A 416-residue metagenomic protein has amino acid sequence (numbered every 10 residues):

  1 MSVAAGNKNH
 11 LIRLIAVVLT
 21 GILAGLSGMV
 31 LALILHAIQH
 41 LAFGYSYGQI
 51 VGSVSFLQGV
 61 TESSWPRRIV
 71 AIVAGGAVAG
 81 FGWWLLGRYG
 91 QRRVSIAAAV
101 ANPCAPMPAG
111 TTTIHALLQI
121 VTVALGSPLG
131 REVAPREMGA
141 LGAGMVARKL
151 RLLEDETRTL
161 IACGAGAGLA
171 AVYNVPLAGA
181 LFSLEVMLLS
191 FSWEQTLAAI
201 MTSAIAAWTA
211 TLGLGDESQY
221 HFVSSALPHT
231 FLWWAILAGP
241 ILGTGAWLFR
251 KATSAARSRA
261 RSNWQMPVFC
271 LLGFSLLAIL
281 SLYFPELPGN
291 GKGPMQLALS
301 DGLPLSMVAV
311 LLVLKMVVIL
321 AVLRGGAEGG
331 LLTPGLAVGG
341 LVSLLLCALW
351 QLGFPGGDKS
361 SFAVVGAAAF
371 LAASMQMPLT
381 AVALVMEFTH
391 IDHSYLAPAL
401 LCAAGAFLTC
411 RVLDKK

Functional and structural regions predicted by a protein language model:
M1-K416: Alpha-helical transmembrane segments and immediately membrane-proximal extracytoplasmic
